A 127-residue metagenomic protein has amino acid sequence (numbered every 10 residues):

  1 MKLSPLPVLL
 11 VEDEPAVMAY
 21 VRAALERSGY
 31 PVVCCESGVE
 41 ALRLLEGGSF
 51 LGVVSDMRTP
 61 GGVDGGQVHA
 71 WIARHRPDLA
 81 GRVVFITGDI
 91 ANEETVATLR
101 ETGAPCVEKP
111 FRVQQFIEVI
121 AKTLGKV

Functional and structural regions predicted by a protein language model:
L3-L6: Phosphate-coordination loops involved in phosphoryl transfer and adenosine-cofactor binding
L9, R22, C34-G52, P60 (+1 more regions): Acidic, metal-coordinating helix/loop segments flanking the phosphotransfer/catalytic sites of two-component signaling
E12: Conserved acidic carboxylate
P15, E36-E40, Q114: Acidic phosphotransfer microenvironment of two-component signaling modules
A19-R27: Charged docking surfaces used in two-component/phosphorelay signaling
R43, D64-L79: Short amphipathic alpha-helix used as the core "switch/output" element in two-component signaling
V63-Q67, A80, V84-E108, Q114 (+1 more regions): Alpha4 helix (beta4-alpha4-beta5 surface) of REC/receiver domains from two-component response regulators
A121-V127: The C-terminal output helix
